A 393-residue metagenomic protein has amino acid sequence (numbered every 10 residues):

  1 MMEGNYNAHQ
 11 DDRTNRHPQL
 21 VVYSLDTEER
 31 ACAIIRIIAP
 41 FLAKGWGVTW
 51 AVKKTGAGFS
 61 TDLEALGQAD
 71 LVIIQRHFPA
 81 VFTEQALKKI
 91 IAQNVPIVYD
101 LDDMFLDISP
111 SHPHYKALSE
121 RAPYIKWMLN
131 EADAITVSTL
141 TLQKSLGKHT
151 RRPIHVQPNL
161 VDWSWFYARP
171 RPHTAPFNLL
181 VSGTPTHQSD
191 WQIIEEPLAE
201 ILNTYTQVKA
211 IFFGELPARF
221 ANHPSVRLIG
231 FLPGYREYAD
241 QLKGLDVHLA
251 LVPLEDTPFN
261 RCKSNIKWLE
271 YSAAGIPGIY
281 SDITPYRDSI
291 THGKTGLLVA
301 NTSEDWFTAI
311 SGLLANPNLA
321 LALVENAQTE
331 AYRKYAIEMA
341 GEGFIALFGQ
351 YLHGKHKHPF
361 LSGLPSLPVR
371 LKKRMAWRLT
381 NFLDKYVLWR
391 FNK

Functional and structural regions predicted by a protein language model:
M2-P79: N-terminal pre-catalytic "stem/leader" segment of glycosyltransferase-like enzymes
Y23-T49, D162-F166, P172-G244: Conserved catalytic-core segment of nucleotide-activated headgroup transferases in glycan assembly
P79, Y235-R236, D240-A273, Y280-D288: Nucleotide-sugar-dependent
K116-I135: Membrane-proximal helix-turn-helix segments that form the acceptor-binding/catalytic region of lipid-linked
T141, L160: Carbohydrate-associated surface elements
H292-G293, L297-S303, G312-N318: Conserved acidic donor-binding segment of nucleotide-sugar-dependent glycosyltransferases
G312, L319-K334, A346, L361-G363: A short, well-ordered alpha-helix in the C-terminal region of glycosyltransferases
R333, E338-K393: C-terminal amphipathic helix plus adjacent low-complexity, charged tail appended to glycosyltransferase catalytic
